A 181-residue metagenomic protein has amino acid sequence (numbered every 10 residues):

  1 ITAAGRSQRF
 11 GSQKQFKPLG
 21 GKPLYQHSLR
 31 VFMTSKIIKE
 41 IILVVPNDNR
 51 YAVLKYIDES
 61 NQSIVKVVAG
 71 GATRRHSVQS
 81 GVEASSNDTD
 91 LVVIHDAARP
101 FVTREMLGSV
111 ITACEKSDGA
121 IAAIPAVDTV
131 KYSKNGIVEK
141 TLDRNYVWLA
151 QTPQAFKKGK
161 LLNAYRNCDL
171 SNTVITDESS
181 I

Functional and structural regions predicted by a protein language model:
I1, L43, I94, G119-A122: Structural beta-sheet core signal
I1, Y25, G81, H95-D96 (+2 more regions): Residue-level signal for inorganic ion chemistry
I1-R50: N-terminal glycine-rich phosphate-binding loop and ensuing alpha1 helix
R50-Y56: Acidic helix N-cap motif at the loop->helix transition within catalytic regions of sugar-transfer enzymes
E59-R74: Conserved donor nucleotide-binding strand/loop of the catalytic core
H76-L91: Active-site nucleotide-sugar/metal-binding loop of Leloir-type enzymes
F101-I181: Conserved core of the sugar-phosphate nucleotidyltransferase
